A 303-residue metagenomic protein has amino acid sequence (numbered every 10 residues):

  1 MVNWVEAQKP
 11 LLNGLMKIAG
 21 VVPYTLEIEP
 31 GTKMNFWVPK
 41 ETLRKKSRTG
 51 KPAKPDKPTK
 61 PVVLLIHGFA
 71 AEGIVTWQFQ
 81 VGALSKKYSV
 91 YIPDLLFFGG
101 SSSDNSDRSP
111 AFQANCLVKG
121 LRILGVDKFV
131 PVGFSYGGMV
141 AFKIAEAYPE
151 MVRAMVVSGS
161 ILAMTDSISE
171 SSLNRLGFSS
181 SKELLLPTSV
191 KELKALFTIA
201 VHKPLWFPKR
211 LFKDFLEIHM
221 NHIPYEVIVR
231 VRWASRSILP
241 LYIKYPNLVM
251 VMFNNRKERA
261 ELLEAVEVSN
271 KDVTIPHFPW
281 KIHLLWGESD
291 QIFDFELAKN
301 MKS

Functional and structural regions predicted by a protein language model:
M1-I28, M34-A53: An N-terminal hydrophobic leader/cap segment in hydrolases
P39-G100: Conserved HGGG/HGGXW glycine-rich cap/lid loop of the alpha/beta-hydrolase fold
I74-V75, D94-A111, C116, D166: Glycine-rich "HGGG/HGxG" loop immediately N-terminal to the catalytic nucleophile of the alpha/beta-hydrolase
G82-A83, P276-S303: Conserved loop-alpha-helix segment in the C-terminal half of the alpha/beta-hydrolase fold that carries the catalytic
A111-F129: Conserved acidic catalytic loop of the alpha/beta-hydrolase fold
G133, G137, A141: Gly/Ala-rich beta-loop-alpha elbow adjacent to hydrolase catalytic centers
F142-T188, V231: Flexible "cap/lid" loop of the alpha/beta hydrolase fold
D166-L173, L184-I282: Conserved alpha/beta-hydrolase catalytic His-Asp/Glu region
